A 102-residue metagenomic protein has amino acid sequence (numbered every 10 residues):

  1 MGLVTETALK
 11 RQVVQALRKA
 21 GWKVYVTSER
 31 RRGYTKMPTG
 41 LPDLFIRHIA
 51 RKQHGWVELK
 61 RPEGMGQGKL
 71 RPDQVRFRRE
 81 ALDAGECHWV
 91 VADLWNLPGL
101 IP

Functional and structural regions predicted by a protein language model:
M1-P102: Catalytic phosphate/metal-binding cores of nucleic-acid and nucleotide-processing enzymes, i.e., regions that mediate
